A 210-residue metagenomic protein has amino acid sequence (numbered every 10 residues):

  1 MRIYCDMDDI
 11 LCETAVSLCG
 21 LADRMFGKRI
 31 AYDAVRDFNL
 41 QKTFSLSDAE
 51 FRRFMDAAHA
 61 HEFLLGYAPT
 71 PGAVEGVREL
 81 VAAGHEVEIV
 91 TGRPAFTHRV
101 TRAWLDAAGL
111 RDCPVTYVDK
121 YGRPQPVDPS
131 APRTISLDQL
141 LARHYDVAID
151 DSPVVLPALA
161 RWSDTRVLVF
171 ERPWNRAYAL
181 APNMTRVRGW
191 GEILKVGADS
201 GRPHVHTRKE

Functional and structural regions predicted by a protein language model:
M1-R52: Active-site neighborhood of HAD-like aspartate-dependent phosphohydrolases
S45-A60, P114: Short, basic/glycine-rich phosphate-binding loops at helix/coil junctions that contact nucleotide phosphates
A60-I89, R93-R102: Short, acidic loop-to-helix structural element flanking the phosphoryl-transfer center in phosphate-processing enzymes
E86-E88, P114-T116, V147, R166-L168: A structural signal for isolated positions on well-ordered beta-strands in alpha/beta enzyme cores
A95-I149, P153-A160: Substrate-recognition "cap/lid" segment bordering the active-site pocket of phosphatases
A107-V118, H144, L180-R202: Structural recognition of alpha->loop->beta junctions
V147-R188: Acidic, Mg2+-coordinating phosphoryl-transfer loop and its flanking beta/alpha structural elements, shared across
